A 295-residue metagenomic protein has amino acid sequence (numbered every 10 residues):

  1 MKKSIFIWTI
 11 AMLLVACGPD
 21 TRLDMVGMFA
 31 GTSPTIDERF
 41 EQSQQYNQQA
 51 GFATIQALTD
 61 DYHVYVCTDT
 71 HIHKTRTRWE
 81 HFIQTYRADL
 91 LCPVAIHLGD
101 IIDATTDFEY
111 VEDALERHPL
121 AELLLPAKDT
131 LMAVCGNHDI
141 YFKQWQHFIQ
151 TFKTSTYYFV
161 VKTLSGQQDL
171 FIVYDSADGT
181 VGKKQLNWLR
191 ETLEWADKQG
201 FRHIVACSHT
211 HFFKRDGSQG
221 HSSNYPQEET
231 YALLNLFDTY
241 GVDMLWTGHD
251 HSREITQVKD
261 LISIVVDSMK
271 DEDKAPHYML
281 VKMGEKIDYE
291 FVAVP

Functional and structural regions predicted by a protein language model:
M1-S4: Positively charged n-region of N-terminal signal peptides that target proteins for export
F6-I10: Sec-dependent N-terminal signal peptides
L13-A16: C-terminal motif of bacterial Sec signal peptides marking the signal peptidase cleavage site
G18-Y110: N-terminal active-site segment of His-dependent metallophosphoesterases
G27, G31-A50, T54, F108-R202 (+3 more regions): Extended active-site neighborhood of metal-dependent phosphoesterases/phosphodiesterases
T59, K74-R78, R87-L90, T180-K184 (+3 more regions): Extracytoplasmic/periplasmic, Sec-exported soluble proteins
V66-T68, V94-D100, D129-N137, Y174 (+3 more regions): Active-site neighborhood of phospho(di)ester-bond hydrolases with catalytic His/Asp-centered motifs
I102, A196-G217: Short acidic, glycine-rich surface-loop motifs adjacent to enzyme active sites
